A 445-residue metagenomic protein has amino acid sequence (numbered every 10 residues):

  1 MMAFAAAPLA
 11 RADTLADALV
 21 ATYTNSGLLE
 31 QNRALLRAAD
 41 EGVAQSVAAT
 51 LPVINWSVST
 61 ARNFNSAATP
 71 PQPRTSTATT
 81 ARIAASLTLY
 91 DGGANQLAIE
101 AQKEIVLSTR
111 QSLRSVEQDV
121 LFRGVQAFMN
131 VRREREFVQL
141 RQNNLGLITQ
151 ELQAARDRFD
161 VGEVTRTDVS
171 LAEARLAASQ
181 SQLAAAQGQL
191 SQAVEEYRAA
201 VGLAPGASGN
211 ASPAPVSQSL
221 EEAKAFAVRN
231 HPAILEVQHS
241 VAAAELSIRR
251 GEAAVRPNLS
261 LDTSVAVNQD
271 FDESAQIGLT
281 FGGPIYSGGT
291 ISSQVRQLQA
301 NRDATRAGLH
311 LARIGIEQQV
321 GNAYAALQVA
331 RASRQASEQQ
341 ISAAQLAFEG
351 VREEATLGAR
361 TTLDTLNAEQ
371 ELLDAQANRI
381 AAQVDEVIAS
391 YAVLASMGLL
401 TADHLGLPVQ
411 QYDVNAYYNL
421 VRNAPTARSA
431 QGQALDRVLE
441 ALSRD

Functional and structural regions predicted by a protein language model:
M1-A5: Bacterial N-terminal signal peptides
L9-S57, T88-L89, A204-E245, H310-R313 (+2 more regions): Bacterial Sec-pathway N-terminal export signals of envelope proteins
T14, V53-V116, L235-R313, Q319 (+2 more regions): Small/polar-residue-enriched beta-strand and adjacent coil segments characteristic of outer-membrane beta-barrel
Q31, L36-A38, V43-Q45, I99-A101 (+26 more regions): Heptad-repeat amphipathic alpha-helical coiled-coil interaction surface used for oligomerization/assembly
V116-N230, A323-A326, A330, G350-E353 (+4 more regions): Periplasmic alpha-helical coiled-coil/stalk elements that build and connect Gram-negative outer-membrane
A368-N423: A contiguous, mid-protein "functional segment" used to position or interact with cofactors/ions or partner subunits
